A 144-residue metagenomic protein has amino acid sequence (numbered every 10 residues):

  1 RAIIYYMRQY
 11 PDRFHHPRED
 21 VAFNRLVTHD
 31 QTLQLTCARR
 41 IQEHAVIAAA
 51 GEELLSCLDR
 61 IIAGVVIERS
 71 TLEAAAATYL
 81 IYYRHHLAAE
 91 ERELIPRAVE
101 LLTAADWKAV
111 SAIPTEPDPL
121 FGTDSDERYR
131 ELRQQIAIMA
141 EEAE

Functional and structural regions predicted by a protein language model:
R1-E144: Small-residue-biased structural context
